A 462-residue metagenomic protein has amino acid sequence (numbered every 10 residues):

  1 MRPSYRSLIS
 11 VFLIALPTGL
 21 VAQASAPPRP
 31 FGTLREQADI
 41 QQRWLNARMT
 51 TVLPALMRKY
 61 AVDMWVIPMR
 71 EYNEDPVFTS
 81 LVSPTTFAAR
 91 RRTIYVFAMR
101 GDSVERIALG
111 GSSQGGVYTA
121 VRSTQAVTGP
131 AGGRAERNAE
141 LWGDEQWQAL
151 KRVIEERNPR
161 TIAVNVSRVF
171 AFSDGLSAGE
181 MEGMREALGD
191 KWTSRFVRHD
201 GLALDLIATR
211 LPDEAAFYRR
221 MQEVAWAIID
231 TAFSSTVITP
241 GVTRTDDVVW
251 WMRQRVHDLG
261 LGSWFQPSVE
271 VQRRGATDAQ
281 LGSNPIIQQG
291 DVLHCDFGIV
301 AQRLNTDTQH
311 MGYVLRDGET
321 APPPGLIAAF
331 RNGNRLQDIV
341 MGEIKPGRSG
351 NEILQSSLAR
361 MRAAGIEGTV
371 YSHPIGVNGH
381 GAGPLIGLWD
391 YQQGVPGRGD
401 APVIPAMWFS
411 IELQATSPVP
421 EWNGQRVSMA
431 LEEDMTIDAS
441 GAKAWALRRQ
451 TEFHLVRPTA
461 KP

Functional and structural regions predicted by a protein language model:
M1-Y5: N-terminal secretory signal peptides that target proteins for export/translocation
I9-G19: Bacterial N-terminal signal peptides
A24-P462: Active-site neighborhoods and metal-handling regions in enzymes and metal-associated proteins
